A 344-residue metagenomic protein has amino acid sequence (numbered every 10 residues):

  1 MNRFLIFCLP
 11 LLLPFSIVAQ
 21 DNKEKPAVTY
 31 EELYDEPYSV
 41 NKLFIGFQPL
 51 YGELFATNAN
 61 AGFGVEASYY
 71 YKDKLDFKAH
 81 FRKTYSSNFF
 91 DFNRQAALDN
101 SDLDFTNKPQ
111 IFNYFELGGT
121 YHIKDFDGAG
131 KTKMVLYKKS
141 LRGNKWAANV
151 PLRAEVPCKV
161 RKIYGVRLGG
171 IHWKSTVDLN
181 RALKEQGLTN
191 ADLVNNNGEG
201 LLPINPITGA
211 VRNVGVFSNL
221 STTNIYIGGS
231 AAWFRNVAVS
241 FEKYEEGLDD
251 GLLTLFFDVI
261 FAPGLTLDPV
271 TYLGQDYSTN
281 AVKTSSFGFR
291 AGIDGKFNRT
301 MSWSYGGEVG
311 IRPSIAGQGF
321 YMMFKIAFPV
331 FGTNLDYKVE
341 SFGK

Functional and structural regions predicted by a protein language model:
A19-F44, G128-K159, F241-D250, T333-K344: Outer-membrane beta-barrel biogenesis signature
Q20-S86, F90, W173-V177, P329-F331 (+1 more regions): Short glycine/proline- and aromatic-enriched beta-strand/turn motifs that initiate or cap beta-hairpins
N41-L43, T57-F63, P109-L117, K162 (+4 more regions): Residues that define the transmembrane beta-barrel architecture of outer-membrane proteins
L43-Y51, F63-Y69, A79-Y85, K162-K174 (+5 more regions): Transmembrane beta-barrel strands of outer-membrane/channel proteins
N58-F126, N224-Y226, W233, V259: Glycine- and aromatic-enriched membrane insertion/assembly motifs of diderm outer-membrane and organelle channel
D73-A79, D125-G130, A238-V239, F297-G306 (+1 more regions): Repeated loop/turn-to-beta-strand initiation elements of outer-membrane beta-barrel proteins
E116-A129, Q318-K344: Outer-membrane beta-barrel "beta-signal"
I171-G306, I311-G317: Outer-membrane beta-barrel transmembrane domain signature
